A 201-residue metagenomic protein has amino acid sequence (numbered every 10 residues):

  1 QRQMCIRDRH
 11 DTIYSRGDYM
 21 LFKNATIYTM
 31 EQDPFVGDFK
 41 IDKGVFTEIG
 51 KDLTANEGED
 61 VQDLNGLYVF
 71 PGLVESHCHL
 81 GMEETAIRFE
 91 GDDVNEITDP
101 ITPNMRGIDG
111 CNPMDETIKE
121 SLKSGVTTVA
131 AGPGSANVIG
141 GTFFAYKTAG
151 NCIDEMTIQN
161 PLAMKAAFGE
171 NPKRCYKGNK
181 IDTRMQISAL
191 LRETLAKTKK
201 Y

Functional and structural regions predicted by a protein language model:
Q1-I6: Short, small-residue-biased leader/transition segments that mark boundaries at the very start of proteins
D11, A145-Y201: Metal-coordinating catalytic core of metallo-dependent amide/deamination hydrolases
I13-Y14, D18, I27-F70: Histidine-rich, glycine-flanked metal-binding segment
D18, F22, A55-I108, K123: Replace "His-x-His-based motif
D38-K40, A130, V138, F143-A145: Short beta-strand scaffold segments in enzyme catalytic cores
Q62-D63, A130-A131, A166: General beta-strand structural signal in soluble alpha/beta enzymes
E84-R88, G140-A145, Y176-N179: Short acidic, glycine/serine/threonine-rich loops at helix termini
F89-I139, I181-K200: Alpha-helical scaffold segments that flank or form the walls of functional sites
